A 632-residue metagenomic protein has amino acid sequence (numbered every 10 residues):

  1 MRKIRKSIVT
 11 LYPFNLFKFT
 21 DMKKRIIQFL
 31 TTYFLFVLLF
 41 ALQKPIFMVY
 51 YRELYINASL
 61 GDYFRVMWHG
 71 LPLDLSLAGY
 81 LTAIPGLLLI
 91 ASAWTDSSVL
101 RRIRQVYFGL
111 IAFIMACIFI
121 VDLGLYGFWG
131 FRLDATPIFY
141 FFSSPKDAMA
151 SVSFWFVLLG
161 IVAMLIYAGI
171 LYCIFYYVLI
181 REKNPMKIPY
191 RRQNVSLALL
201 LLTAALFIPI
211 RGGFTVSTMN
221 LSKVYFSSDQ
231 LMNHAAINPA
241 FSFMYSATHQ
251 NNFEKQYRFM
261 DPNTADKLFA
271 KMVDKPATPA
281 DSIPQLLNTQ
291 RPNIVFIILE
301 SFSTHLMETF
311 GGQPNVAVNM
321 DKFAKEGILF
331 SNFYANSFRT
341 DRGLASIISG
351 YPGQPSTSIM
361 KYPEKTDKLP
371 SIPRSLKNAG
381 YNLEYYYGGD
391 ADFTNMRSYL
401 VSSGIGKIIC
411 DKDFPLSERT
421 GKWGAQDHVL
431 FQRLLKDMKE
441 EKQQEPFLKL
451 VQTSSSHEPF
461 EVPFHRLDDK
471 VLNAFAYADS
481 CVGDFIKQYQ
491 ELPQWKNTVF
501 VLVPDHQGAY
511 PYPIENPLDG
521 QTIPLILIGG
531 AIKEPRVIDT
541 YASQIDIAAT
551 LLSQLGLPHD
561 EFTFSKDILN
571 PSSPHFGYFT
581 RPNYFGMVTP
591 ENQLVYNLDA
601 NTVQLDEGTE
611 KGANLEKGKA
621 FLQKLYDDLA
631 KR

Functional and structural regions predicted by a protein language model:
R2-I4: N-terminal, intrinsically disordered charge-dense segments
F17-N252: Transmembrane and membrane-interface helices of multi-pass, inner-membrane envelope-modifying transferases
L39, A135, P145, I237-F241 (+5 more regions): Alpha-helix initiation and N-capping motif
D229, A236-F241, Y245-I283, Q290 (+2 more regions): The feature marks either
A270-R632: Solvent-exposed soluble domains appended to multi-pass membrane proteins
